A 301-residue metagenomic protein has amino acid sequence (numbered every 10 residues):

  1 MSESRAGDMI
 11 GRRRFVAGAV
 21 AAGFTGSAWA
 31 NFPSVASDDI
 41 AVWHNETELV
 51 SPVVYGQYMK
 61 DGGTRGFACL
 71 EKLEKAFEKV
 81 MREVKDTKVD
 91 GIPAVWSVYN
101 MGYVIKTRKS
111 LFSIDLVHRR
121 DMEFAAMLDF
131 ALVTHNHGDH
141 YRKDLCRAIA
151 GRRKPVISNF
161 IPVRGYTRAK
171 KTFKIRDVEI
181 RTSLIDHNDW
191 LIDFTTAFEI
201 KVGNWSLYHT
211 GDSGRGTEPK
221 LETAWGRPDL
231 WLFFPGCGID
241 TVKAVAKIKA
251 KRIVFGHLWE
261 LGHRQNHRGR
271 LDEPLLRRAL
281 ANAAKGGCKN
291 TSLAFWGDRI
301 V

Functional and structural regions predicted by a protein language model:
S2, G7-I10, V16-V98, Y103-F130 (+5 more regions): Metallo-beta-lactamase
D90-P93, S183-N188: Short, P/G- and charge-enriched loop/turn segments at secondary-structure junctions
G91, M101, A169, F194-T196: Residue-level marker for the onset of beta-strands and adjacent loop->beta junctions in well-ordered domains
V117, D186-K249: Active-site-proximal loop/helix segments of hydrolase catalytic cores
F124-A125, A150, K174, L191-I192 (+1 more regions): Extracellular/periplasmic catalytic domains that process cell-envelope and extracellular macromolecules
L132, I157, R181, L232 (+1 more regions): Hydrophobic/aromatic beta-strand patches that form the interior of the parallel beta-sheet core in alpha/beta enzyme
H135-H137: Detector for the c-type heme attachment site
Y166-R181, I192-D193, E222, A246-V301: Binuclear metal-ion centers of metallo-dependent hydrolases, dominated by the metallo-beta-lactamase
